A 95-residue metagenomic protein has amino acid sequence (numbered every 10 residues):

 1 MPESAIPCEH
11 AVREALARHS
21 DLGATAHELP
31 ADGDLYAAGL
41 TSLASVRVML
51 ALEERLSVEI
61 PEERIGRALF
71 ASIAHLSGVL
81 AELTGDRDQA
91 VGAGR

Functional and structural regions predicted by a protein language model:
M1-A26, V79-R95: Thiotemplate assembly-line natural product biosynthesis machinery
H19-A37, S57-G66, V91: Phosphopantetheine carrier-protein modules
S42: Catalytic nucleophile serine of serine hydrolases, specifically the conserved "nucleophile elbow" pentapeptide
S45-L69, G94-R95: Phosphopantetheinylated carrier protein domains
A71-V79: Short, cationic-aromatic polyanion-contact patches
